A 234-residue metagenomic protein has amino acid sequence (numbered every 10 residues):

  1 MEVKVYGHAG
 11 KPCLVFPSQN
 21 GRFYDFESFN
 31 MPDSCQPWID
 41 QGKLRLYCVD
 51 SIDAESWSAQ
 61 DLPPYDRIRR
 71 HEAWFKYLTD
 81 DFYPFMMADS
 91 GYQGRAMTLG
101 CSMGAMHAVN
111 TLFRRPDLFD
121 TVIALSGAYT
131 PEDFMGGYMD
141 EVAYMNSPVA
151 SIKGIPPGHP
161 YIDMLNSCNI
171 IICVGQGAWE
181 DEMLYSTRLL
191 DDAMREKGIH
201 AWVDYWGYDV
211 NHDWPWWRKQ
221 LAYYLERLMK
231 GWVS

Functional and structural regions predicted by a protein language model:
M1-S234: Non-catalytic cap/lid and distal C-terminal segments of serine-dependent acyl enzymes
